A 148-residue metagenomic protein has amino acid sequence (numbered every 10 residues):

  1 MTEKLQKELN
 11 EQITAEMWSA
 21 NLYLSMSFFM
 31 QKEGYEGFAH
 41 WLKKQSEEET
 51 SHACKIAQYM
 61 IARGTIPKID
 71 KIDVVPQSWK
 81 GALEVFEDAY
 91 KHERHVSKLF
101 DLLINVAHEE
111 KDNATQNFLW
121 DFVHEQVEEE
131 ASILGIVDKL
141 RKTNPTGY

Functional and structural regions predicted by a protein language model:
M1-Y148: Iron-associated oxidoreductase/ferritin-like identity signal
